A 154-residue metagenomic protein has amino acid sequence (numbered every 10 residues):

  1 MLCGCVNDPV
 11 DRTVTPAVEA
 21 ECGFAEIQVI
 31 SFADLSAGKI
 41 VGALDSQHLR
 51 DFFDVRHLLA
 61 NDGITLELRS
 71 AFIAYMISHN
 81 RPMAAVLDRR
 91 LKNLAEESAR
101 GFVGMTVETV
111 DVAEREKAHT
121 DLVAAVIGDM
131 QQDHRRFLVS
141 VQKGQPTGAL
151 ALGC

Functional and structural regions predicted by a protein language model:
M1-C154: Structured mid-to-C-terminal alpha-helical surface segments
